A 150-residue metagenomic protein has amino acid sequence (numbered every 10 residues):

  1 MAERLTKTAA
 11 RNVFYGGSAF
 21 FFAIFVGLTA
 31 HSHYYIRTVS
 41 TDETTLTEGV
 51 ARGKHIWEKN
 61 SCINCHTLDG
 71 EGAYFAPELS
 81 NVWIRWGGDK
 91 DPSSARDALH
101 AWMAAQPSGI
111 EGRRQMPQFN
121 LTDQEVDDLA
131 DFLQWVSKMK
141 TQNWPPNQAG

Functional and structural regions predicted by a protein language model:
M1-E48, W102, F132-G150: Post-cleavage N-terminal segment of exported redox proteins
S18, G53-K54: Short N-terminal secondary-structure initiator segments
E48, H55, D69, A73 (+1 more regions): Extracytoplasmic electron-transfer domains, predominantly the class I c-type cytochrome c fold
K54-N60: Local sequence-structure signature of Cys/Sec-based thiol-disulfide redox active-site neighborhoods
C62-C65: Short cysteine clusters
